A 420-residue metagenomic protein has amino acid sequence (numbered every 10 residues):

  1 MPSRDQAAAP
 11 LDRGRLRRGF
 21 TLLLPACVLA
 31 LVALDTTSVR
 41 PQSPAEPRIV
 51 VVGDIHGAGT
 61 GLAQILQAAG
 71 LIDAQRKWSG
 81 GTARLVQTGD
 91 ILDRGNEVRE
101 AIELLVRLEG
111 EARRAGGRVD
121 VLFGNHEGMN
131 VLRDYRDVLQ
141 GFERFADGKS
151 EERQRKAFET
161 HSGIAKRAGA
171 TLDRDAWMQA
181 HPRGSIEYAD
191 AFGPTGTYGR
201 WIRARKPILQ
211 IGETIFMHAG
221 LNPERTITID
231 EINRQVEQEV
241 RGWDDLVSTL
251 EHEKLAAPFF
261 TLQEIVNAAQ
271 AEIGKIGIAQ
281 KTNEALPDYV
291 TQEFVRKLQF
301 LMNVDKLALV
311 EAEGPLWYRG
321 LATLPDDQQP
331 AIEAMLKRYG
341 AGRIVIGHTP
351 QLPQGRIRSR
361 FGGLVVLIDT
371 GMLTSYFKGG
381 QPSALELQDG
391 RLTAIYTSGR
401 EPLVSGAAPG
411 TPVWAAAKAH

Functional and structural regions predicted by a protein language model:
M1-L16: N-terminal secretory signal peptides that target proteins for export/translocation
D5-Q6, L23, V236: Intrinsically disordered, low-complexity serine/threonine-rich segments
A7-A9, T21, T36: Ala/Thr-enriched low-complexity intrinsically disordered regions
D12, L31-H420: Feature recognizes metal-dependent phosphohydrolase scaffolds
T21-A33: Bacterial N-terminal signal peptides
